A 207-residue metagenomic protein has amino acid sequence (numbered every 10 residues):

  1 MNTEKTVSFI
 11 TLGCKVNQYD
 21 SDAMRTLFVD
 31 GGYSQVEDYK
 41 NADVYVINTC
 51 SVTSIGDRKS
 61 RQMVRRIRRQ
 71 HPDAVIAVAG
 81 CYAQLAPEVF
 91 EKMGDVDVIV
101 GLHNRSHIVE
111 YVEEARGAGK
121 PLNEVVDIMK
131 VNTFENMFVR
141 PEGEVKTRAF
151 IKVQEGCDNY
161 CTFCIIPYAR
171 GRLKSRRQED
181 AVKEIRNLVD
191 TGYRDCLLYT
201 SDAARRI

Functional and structural regions predicted by a protein language model:
M1-L197: Proteins enriched for Cys/Gly/acidic motifs involved in redox and nucleic-acid/cofactor modification
Y199-I207: Single conserved hydrophobic/aromatic residue that forms the stacking wall/gate of nucleotide- or nucleobase-binding
